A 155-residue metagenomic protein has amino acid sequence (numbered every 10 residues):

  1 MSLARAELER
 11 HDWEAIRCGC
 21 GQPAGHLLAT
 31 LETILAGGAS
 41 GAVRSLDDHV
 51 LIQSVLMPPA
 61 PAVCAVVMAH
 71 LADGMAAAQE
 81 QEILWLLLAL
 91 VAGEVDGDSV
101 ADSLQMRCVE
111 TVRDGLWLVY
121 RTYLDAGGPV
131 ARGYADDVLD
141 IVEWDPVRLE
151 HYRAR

Functional and structural regions predicted by a protein language model:
M1-C18, V91-R155: Long, helix-rich interaction regions
S2-A72, E82-V95, S103-C108: Alpha-helical solenoid scaffolds in large eukaryotic transport, assembly, and signaling factors
A36-S40, A77, G128-P129: Alpha-helix N-cap/helix-start positions at coil->helix boundaries
D73-A76, E80, R121-A126: Flexible helix-coil transition and linker loops at the boundaries of alpha-helical arrays
